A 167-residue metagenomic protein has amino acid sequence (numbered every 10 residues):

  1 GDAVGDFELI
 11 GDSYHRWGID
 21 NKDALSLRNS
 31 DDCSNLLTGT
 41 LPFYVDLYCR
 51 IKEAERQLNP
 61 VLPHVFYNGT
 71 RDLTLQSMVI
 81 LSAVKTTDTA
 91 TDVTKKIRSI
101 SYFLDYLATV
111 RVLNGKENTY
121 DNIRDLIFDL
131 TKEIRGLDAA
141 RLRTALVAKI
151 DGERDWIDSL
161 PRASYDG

Functional and structural regions predicted by a protein language model:
G1-G167: A cross-family structural signal marking well-folded subdomains
